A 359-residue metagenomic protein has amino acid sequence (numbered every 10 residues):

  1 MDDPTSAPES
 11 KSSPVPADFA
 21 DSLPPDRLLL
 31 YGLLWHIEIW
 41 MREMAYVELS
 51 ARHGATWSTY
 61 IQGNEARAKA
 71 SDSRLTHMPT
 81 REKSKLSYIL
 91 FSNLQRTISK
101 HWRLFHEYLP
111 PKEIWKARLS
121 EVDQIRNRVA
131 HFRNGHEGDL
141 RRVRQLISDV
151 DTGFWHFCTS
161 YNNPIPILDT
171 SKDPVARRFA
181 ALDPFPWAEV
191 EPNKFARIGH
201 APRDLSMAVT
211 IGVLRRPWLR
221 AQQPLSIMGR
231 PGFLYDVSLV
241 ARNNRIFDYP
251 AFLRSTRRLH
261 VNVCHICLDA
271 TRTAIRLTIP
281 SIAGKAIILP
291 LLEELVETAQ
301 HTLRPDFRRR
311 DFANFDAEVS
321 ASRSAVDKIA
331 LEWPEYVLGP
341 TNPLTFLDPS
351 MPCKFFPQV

Functional and structural regions predicted by a protein language model:
M1-V359: Amphipathic alpha-helical interface elements
